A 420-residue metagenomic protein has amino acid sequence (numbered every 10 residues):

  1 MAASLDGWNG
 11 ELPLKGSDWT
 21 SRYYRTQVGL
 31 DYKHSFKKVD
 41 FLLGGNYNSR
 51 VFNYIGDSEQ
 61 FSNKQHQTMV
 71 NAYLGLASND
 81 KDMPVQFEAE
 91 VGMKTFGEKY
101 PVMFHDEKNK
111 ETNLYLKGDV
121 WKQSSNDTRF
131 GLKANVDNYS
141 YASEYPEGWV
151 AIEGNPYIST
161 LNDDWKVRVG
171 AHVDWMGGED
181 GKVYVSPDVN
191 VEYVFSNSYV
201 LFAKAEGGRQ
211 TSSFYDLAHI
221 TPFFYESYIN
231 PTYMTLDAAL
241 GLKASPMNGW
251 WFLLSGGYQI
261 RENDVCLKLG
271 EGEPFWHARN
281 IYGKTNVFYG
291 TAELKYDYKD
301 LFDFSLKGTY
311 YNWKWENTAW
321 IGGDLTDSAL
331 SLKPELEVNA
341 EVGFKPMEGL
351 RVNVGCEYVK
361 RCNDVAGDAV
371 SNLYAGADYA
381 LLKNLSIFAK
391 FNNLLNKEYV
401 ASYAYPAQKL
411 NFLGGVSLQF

Functional and structural regions predicted by a protein language model:
A2, T20-R22, T26, D31 (+3 more regions): Short linear, low-complexity motifs centered on an aromatic residue
A2-P13, S125, R129-Y139, E144-M176 (+3 more regions): Surface-exposed extracellular loop regions of Gram-negative outer-membrane beta-barrel proteins
W8-Q86, E90-N113: Flexible loop and strand-edge segments within Gram-negative outer membrane beta-barrel domains
L14, D18-Y24, S62-T68, N79 (+8 more regions): Short sequence motifs at beta-strands and strand-loop junctions characteristic of Gram-negative outer-membrane
Q27, L116-K117, E153-N155, G290 (+1 more regions): Short structured motifs
S35-D40, N79-V85, Q123-R129, L161-D164 (+5 more regions): Short loop/turn motifs that connect adjacent beta-strands in outer-membrane beta-barrel proteins
T68-Y73, E90-D163, S328-A329: Outer-membrane beta-barrel transmembrane domain signature of Gram-negative proteins, especially the mid-to-C-terminal
K166, D174-F420: Exposed, low-structure sequence patches enriched in small/polar residues
